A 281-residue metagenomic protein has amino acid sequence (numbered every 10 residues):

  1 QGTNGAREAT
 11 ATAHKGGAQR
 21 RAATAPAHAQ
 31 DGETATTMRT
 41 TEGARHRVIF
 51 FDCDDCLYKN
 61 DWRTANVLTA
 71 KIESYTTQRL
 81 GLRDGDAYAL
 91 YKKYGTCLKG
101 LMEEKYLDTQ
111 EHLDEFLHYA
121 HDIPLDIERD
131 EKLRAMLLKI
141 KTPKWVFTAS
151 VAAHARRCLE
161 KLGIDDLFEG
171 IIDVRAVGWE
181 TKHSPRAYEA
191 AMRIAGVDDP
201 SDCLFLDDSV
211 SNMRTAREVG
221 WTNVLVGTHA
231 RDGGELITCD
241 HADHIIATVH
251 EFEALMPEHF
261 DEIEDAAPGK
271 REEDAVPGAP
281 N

Functional and structural regions predicted by a protein language model:
Q1, R7-T10, K15-T24, H28-R47 (+3 more regions): Asp-based, Mg2+/Mn2+-dependent phosphohydrolase catalytic module
T41-R134, A153-R156: N-terminal helical cap/lid subdomain that shapes the substrate entry/recognition surface in HAD-like hydrolases
D61, A65, A87-L90, D126 (+4 more regions): Alpha-helix initiation/capping motif
L82, L107, T142, V197-D198: Short, well-ordered coil loops that connect the C-terminus of an alpha-helix to the N-terminus of a beta-strand
L117-Y119, P143-V146: N-terminal start-of-chain detector that recognizes signal peptides and the immediate post-cleavage beginning
